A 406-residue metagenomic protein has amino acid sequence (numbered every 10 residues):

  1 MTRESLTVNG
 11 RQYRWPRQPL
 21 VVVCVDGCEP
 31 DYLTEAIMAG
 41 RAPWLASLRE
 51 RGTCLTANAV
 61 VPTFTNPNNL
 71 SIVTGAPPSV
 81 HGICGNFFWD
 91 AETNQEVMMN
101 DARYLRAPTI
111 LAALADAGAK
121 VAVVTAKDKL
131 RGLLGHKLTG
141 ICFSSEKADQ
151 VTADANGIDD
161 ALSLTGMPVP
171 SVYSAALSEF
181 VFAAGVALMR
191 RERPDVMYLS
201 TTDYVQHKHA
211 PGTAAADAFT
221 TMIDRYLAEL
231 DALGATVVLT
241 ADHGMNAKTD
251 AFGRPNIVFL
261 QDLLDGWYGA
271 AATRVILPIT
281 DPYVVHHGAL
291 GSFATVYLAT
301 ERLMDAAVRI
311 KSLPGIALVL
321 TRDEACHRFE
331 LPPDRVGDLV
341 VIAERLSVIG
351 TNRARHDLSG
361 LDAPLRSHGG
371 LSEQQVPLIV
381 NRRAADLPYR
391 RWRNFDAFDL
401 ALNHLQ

Functional and structural regions predicted by a protein language model:
M1-T53: Active-site-proximal N-terminal segment of extracellular/periplasmic enzymes that hydrolyze or transfer
G10, V73-A210, A216, H286 (+5 more regions): His/Asp/Glu-rich, glycine-adjacent segments that coordinate divalent cations and/or stabilize oxyanion chemistry on
W15-L33, L48, I72, L114 (+10 more regions): Beta-strand elements within well-structured catalytic alpha/beta cores of enzymes that handle phosphate/sulfate esters
Q18, V25, T63, F88-A102 (+4 more regions): Secreted, luminal/periplasmic, and some membrane-associated catalytic domains that remodel anionic oxygen-ester
G27-D31, E50-T56, F64-N68, N86-M99: Glycine-/proline-rich flexible loop or hinge segments
P30-Y32, T65, H81, K129-G135 (+5 more regions): Short catalytic/ligand-binding loop motif for oxyanion handling, primarily in non-cytosolic enzymes, centered on
T34-G75, K120-A122: Short, structured active-site-proximal loop/turn typified by the sulfatase FGly-forming signature C/S-X-P-X-R
A343-N403: Low-complexity, glycine/alanine/valine/leucine- and proline-rich hydrophobic stretches
